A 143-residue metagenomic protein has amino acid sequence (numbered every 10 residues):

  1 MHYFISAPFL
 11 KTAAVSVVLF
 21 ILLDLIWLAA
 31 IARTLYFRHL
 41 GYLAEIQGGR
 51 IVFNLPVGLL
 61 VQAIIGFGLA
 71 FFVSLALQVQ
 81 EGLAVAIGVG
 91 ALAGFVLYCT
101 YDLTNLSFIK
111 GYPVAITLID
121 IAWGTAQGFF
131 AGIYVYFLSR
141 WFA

Functional and structural regions predicted by a protein language model:
H2-A143: Juxtamembrane/disordered regions of integral membrane proteins
